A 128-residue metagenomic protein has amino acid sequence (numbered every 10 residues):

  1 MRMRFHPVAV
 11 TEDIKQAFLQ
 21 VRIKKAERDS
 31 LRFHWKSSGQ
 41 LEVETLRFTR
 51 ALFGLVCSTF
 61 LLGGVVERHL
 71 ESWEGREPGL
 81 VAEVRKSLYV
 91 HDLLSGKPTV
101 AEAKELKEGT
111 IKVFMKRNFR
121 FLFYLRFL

Functional and structural regions predicted by a protein language model:
M1-S37: Amphipathic alpha-helical blocks
M3-H6, I14, E27, E42 (+5 more regions): Short, well-ordered loop/turn elements at secondary-structure boundaries
R4-A9, K15-F18, V43-P78: Conserved pre-motif C helix in the palm subdomain of viral-like polymerases
T11, S95-L128: Polymerase palm active-site segment centered on the conserved acidic dipeptide of motif C
D13, F33, G54, V66 (+4 more regions): Mobile genetic element proteins and their domesticated derivatives, centered on retroelements and DNA transposons
K15-L19, V84, Y124-L128: Short amphipathic alpha-helical segments embedded in low-complexity Lys/Glu-rich regions
L19-R22, L31, E42, T59-L61 (+2 more regions): Short helix/loop capping segments that flank catalytic or ligand/cofactor-binding pockets
T59-E105, G109: Active-site palm subdomain of RNA-directed nucleic acid polymerases
